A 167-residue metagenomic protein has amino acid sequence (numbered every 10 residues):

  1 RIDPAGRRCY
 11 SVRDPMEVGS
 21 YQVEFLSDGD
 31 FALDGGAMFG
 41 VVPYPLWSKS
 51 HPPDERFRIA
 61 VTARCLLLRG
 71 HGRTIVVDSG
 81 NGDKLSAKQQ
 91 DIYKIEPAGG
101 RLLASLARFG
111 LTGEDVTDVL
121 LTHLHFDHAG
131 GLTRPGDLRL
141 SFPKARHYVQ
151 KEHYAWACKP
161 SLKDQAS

Functional and structural regions predicted by a protein language model:
R7-R8: Short, low-complexity intrinsically disordered segments enriched in A/P/G/S/L with frequent Arg, especially at protein
S11-V76, N81-L85, Q89-Y93: Zn-dependent metallo-beta-lactamase
T74, G80-S167: Active-site HxH/HxHxD metal-binding segment of metal-dependent hydrolases
